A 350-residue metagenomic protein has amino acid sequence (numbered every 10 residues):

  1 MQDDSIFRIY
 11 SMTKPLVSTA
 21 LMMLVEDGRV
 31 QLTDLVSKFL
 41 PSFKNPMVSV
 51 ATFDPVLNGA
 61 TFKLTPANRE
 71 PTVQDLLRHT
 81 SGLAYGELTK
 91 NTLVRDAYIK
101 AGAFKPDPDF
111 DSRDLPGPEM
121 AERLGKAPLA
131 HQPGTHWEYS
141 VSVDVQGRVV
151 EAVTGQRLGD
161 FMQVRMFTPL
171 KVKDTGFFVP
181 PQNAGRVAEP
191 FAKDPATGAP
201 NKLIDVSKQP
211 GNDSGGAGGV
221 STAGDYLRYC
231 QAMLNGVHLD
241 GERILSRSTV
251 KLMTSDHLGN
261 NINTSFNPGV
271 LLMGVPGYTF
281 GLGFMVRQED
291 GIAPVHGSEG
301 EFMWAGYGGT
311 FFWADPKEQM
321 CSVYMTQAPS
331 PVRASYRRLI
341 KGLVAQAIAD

Functional and structural regions predicted by a protein language model:
M1-I9, R29-Q31, N45-P55, N201-I204 (+3 more regions): Short, conserved catalytic-motif segment at the N-terminal edge
V17-D27: Hydrophobic or amphipathic alpha-helical targeting/insertion segments
V36: Acidic-enriched catalytic cores of C-N bond-cleaving enzymes acting on peptides and small amides
P41-H296: Short, surface-exposed loop or secondary-structure junction motifs that flank catalytic or metal-binding residues
G306-G308: Short, small/polar residue-rich loop motifs at catalytic or cofactor-binding pockets
F312-A314, Q319-A328: Short, well-ordered beta-strand elements
